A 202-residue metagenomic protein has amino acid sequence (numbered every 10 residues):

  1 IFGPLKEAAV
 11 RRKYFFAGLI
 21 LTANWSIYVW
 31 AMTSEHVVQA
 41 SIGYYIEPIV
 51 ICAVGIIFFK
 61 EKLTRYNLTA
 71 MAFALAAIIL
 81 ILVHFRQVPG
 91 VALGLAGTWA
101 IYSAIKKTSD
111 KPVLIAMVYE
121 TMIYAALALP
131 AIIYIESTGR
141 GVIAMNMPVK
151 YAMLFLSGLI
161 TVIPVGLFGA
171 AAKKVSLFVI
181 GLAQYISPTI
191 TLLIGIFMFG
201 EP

Functional and structural regions predicted by a protein language model:
I1, R86-R140: Transmembrane alpha-helical segments that form core, pore/gating elements of small-molecule transporters/exporters
I1-P4, V50-K62, A100-V113, V165-S176: C-terminal ends of transmembrane helices
F2, T33-H36, A76-I79, V83 (+3 more regions): Membrane-interface helix termini and inter-helical loops of multi-pass transporters
F2-I27, G90-G94, V142-I163, Q184: Loop-to-transmembrane-helix transition segments
W30, E47-Y66, T189-P202: C-terminal transmembrane-helix exit sites in multi-pass transporters
Q39, K62-N67, I115, V179 (+1 more regions): Residue-level recognition of membrane-helix boundary sites in multi-pass small-molecule transporters
I42-I46, V113-I123, V162-F197: Helix-helix packing/entry segments at the starts of transmembrane helices
Y66-L82, L95: Hydrophobic transmembrane alpha-helices of multi-pass small-molecule transport proteins
